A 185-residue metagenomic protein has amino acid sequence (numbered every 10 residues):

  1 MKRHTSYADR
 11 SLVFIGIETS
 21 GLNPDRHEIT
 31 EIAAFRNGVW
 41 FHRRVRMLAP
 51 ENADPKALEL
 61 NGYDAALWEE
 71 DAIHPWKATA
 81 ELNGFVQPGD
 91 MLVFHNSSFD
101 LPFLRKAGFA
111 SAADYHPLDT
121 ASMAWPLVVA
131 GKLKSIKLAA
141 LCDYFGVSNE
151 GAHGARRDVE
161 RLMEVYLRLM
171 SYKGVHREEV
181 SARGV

Functional and structural regions predicted by a protein language model:
M1-A8, E179-V185: Short, low-complexity, intrinsically disordered N-terminal peptides in bacterial proteins
K2-P102, A139-S148, H153: Conserved non-catalytic scaffold segment of RNase H-like nuclease domains
D9-R10, D114, K132: Short coil/turn connectors at secondary-structure junctions
P24-R26, E70, F103, G108 (+2 more regions): Short, function-defining helix-loop hinge/capping sites that tune catalysis or transport
E59, V129-L138: Short, surface-exposed amphipathic charged segments that create phosphate/polyanion-binding patches used for binding
M91-S98, P102-G108, I136-V185: Acidic, Mg2+-coordinating catalytic module of metal-dependent nucleases/exonucleases that use a two-metal-ion mechanism
G108-P117: A short alpha->loop->secondary-structure connector
P117-L133: Short alpha-helix plus adjacent loop in nuclease-associated cores
